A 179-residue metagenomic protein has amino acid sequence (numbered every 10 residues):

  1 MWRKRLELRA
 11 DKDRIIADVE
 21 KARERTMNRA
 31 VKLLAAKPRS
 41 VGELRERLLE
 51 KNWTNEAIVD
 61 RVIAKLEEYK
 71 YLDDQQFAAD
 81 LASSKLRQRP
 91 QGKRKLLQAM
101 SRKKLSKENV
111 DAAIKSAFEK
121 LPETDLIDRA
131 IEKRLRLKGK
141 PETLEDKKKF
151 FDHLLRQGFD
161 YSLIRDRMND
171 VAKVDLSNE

Functional and structural regions predicted by a protein language model:
M1-E179: An alpha-helical, amphipathic repeat domain used for nucleic-acid recognition, typified by the mTERF helical solenoid
